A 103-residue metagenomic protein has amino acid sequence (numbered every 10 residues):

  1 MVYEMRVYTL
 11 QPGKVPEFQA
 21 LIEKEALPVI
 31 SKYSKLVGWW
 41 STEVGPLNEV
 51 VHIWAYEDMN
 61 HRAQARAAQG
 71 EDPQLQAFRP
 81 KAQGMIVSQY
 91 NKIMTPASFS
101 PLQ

Functional and structural regions predicted by a protein language model:
M1, E23-A26, E71-I86: Short amphipathic alpha-helical linker/capping segments at the junctions of internal repeats and modular domains
V2-T9, G38-G70: Short, well-ordered beta-strand segments in beta-rich or mixed alpha/beta enzyme and ligand-binding folds
R6, F18, I22, I30 (+3 more regions): Hydrophobic pocket/interface hotspot
P12-K14, D58-N60, A97: Residues that cap or initiate secondary-structure elements
K14-G38: Short amphipathic alpha-helical segments
I22, A65, Q69, S88 (+1 more regions): Extended interaction regions within the primary functional domain
K32-V51, E57, L75-Q103: Glycine-rich beta-strand-turn "strand-cap" elements at beta-sheet edges
